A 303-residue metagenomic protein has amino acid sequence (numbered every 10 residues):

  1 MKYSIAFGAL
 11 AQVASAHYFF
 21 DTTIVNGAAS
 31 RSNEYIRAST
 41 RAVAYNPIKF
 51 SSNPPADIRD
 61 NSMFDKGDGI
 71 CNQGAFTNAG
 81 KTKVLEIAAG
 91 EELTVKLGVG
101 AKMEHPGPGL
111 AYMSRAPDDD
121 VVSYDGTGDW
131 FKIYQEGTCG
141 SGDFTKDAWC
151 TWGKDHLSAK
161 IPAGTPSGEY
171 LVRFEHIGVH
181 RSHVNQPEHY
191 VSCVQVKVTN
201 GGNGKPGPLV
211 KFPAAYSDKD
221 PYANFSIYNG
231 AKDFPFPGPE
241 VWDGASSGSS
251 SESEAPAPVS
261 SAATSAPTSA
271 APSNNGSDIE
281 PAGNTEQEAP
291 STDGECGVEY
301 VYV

Functional and structural regions predicted by a protein language model:
K2-G109, M113-H156, H180-V303: Peripheral, solvent-exposed domain-edge segments that often transition into intrinsically disordered/low-complexity
E91, G168-E169: Surface-exposed loop/turn positions
I161, P166-G168: A glycine-anchored, Pro-Gly-centered beta-turn/N-cap motif
Y170-F174: A short tyrosine-centered beta-strand micro-motif
E175-V179: Beta-strand-rich extracellular modules
